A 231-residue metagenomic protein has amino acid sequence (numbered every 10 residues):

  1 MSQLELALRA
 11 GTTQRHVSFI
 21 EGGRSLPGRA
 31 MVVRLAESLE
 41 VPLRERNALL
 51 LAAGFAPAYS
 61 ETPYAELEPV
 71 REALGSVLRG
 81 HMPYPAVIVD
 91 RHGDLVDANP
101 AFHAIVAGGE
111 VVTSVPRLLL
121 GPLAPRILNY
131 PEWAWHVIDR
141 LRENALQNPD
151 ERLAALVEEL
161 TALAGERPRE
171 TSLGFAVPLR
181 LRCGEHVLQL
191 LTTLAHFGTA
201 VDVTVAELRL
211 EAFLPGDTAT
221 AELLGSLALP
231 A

Functional and structural regions predicted by a protein language model:
M1, P27-A30: Residue-level signal for the short linker/turn that defines the boundary of a DNA-recognition helix
M1-R9: Short basic helix-loop element that most often maps to the first helix and adjoining turn of HTH DNA-binding modules
E5, H16, L26, E45-A48: Residues in the helix-turn-helix
A10-L26, R34-A36: Recognition helix of helix-turn-helix/homeodomain-like DNA-binding domains that insert into the DNA major groove
R29-V33, E37-L67: Short amphipathic recognition helices of helix-turn-helix/homeodomain-type DNA-binding modules
G80-P83, L173-F175: Short, small/polar residue-rich loop motifs at catalytic or cofactor-binding pockets
M82-E166, C183, A231: PAS-family sensory domains
N144-P149, E159-A231: Amphipathic alpha-helical interface segments
